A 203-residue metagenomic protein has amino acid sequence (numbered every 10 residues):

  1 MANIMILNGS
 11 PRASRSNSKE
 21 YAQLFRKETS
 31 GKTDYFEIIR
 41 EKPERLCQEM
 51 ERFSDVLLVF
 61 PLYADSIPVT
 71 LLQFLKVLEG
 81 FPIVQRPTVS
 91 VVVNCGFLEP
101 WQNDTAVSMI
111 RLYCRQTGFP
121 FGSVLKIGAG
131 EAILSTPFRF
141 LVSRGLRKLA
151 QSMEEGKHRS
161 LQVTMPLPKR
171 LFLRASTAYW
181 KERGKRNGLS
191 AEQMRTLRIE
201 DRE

Functional and structural regions predicted by a protein language model:
M1-Q85, H158-E203: N-terminal beta1-alpha1-beta2 submodule of the flavodoxin-like/Rossmannoid cofactor-binding fold
A22, V107, L146-R147: Short, hydrophobic/amphipathic alpha-helical packing segments that form internal helix faces or helix-helix interfaces
E28, F81, Y113, L149-G156: Change "in soluble alpha/beta enzymes" to "in soluble alpha/beta proteins
E37-E44, L72-Q73, S90-L98, S123-E131 (+1 more regions): Low-complexity, flexible helical/coil segments
I67-F74, A106-I110, V142: Amphipathic alpha-helical interface surfaces
V89-F138: Short, glycine-/small-residue-rich phosphate/pyrophosphate-handling segment
S123-K181: A conserved mid-domain beta-alpha-beta active-site/ligand-binding segment of alpha/beta enzyme cores
